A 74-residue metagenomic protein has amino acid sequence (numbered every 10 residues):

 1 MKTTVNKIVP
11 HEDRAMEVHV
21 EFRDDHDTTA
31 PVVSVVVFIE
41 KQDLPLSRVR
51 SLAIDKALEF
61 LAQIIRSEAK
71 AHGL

Functional and structural regions predicted by a protein language model:
M1-I39: N-terminal acidic leader/helix
K2-T4, A30-L74: Acidic, low-complexity intrinsically disordered segments
